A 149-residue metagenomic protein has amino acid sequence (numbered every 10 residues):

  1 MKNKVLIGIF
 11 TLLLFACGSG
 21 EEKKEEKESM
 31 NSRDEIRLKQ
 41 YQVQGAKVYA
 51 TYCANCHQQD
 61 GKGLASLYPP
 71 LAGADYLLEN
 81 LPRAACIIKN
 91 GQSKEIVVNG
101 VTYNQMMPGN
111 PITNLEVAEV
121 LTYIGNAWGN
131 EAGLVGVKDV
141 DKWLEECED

Functional and structural regions predicted by a protein language model:
K2-G8: Sec-dependent signal peptide recognition, specifically the positively charged N-region followed immediately by
G8, S19-E21: Acidic, carboxylate-rich catalytic segments that either coordinate divalent cations
L14-A16: C-terminal motif of bacterial Sec signal peptides marking the signal peptidase cleavage site
E21-V48: Electrostatic cytochrome c docking/interface patches
Q40, A46-A72, E79-P82, G91-N99 (+1 more regions): Periplasmic/extracellular electron-transfer cofactor-ligation site, primarily the c-type cytochrome heme-c attachment
Y41, N80, A84, E116-V117 (+1 more regions): Stable alpha-helical elements in mature extracytoplasmic
S66-A72, S93-C147: Axial heme c-ligation environment in periplasmic c-type cytochrome domains
